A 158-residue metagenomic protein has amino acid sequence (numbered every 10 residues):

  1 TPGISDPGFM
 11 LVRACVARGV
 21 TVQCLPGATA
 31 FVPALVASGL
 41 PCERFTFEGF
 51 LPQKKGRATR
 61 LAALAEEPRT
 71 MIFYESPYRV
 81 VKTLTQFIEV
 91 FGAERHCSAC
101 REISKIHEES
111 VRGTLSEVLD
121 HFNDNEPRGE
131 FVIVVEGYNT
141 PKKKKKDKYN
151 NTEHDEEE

Functional and structural regions predicted by a protein language model:
P2-G3, R79: Gly/Ser/Thr-rich loops at beta-strand to alpha-helix junctions that form or flank small-molecule/cofactor-binding
G3-E67: Class I SAM-dependent methyltransferase SAM-binding "motif I" and its flanking Rossmann-like core
R69-E158: A contiguous loop/helix-start segment that scaffolds small-molecule binding in enzyme catalytic cores
